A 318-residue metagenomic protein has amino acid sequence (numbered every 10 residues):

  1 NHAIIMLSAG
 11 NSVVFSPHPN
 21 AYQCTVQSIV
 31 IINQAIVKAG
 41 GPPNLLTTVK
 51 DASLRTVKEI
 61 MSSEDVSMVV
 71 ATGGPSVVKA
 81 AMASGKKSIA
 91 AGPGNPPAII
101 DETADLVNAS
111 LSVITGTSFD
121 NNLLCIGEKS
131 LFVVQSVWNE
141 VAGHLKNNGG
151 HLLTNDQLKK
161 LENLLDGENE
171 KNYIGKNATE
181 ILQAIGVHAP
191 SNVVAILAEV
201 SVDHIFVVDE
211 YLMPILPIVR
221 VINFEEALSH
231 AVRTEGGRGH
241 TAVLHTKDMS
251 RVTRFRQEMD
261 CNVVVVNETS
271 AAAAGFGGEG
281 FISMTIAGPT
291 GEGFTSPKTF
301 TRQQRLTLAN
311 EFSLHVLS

Functional and structural regions predicted by a protein language model:
N1-N108: Rossmann-like NAD(P) dinucleotide-binding subdomain of oxidoreductase/dehydrogenase enzymes
A3-M6, V30, G85-K87, K146-N148 (+3 more regions): Short, solvent-exposed amphipathic alpha-helical segments in soluble enzyme and RNA/protein-processing domains
I5-S12, V78-V202: ALDH superfamily catalytic-core signature
Y22, V26, L54, P75 (+9 more regions): Electropositive phosphate-/nucleotide-binding environments in soluble metabolic enzymes
M61-E64, D105, L165-N172, E210 (+1 more regions): Short, surface-exposed amphipathic charged segments that create phosphate/polyanion-binding patches used for binding
S63, A91-P93, L124-G127, D209-P214 (+1 more regions): Short glycine-enriched loop/turn motifs at secondary-structure junctions
V187-S318: Conserved C-terminal structural/oligomerization subdomain of aldehyde/semialdehyde dehydrogenase
